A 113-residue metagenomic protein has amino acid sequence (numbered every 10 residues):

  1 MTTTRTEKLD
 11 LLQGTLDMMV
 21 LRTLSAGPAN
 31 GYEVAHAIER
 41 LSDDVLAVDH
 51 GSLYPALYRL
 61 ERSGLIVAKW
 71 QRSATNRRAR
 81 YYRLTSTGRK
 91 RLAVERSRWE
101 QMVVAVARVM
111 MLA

Functional and structural regions predicted by a protein language model:
M1-G14, E95: Intrinsically disordered, low-complexity serine/threonine- and proline-rich regulatory segments
E7-D10, L57, L112-A113: Short, contiguous hydrophobic alpha-helices characteristic of membrane insertion segments
K8-S52: N-terminal helix-turn-helix DNA-binding core of bacterial DNA-binding proteins
A35-E39, E61, R83, E100: Short, surface-exposed helix/turn micro-motifs that flank interaction/cofactor sites
L53-L60: Basic amphipathic alpha-helical segments that dock to polyanions
E61-R78, R83: Beta-hairpin "wing" of winged helix-turn-helix
L84-G88: Accessory beta->alpha helical hairpin/"wing" motif in late/C-terminal subdomains of nucleic-acid enzymes
R89-A113: Amphipathic alpha-helical dimerization/coiled-coil segments that flank or bridge DNA-binding/regulatory modules
